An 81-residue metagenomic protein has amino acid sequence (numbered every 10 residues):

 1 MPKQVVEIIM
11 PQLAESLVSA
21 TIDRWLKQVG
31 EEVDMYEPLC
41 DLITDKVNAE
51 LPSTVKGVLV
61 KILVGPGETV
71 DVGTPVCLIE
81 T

Functional and structural regions predicted by a protein language model:
M1-D41, E50-K56, V60-L63: Acidic, low-complexity mobile loops and tails
D34-E50, D71-T81: Short hydrophobic beta/alpha edge segments that flank linear recognition/processing sites
K56, V64-P66, V76-T81: Periplasmic N-terminal soluble interaction domains immediately after the signal peptide in Gram-negative
